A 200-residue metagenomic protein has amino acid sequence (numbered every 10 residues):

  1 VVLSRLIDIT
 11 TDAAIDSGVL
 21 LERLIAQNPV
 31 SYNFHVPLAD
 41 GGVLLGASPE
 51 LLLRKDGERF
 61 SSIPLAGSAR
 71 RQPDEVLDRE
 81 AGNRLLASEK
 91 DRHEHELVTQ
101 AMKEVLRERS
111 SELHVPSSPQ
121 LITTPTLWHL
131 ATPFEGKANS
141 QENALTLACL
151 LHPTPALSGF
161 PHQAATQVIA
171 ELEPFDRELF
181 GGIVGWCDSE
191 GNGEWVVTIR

Functional and structural regions predicted by a protein language model:
V1-D8, L20, K103-E104: Alpha/propeptide regions of enzymes that mature by internal proteolysis
V1-L3, F34-V36, L45-G46, S62-P64 (+2 more regions): General beta-strand structural signal in soluble alpha/beta enzymes
V2-R5, N33-A39, S118, L145-T146 (+2 more regions): Short coil/turn segments at secondary-structure boundaries
D8-A13, S61-A170: Contiguous alpha-helical scaffold segments within structured protein domains that host functional hotspots
D8-H93, S110-L113, G191-R200: An anion-binding catalytic pocket shared by soluble metabolic enzymes
S158-A164, V168-R200: Glycine-rich, small/acidic residue-mixed loop/short-helix segments
